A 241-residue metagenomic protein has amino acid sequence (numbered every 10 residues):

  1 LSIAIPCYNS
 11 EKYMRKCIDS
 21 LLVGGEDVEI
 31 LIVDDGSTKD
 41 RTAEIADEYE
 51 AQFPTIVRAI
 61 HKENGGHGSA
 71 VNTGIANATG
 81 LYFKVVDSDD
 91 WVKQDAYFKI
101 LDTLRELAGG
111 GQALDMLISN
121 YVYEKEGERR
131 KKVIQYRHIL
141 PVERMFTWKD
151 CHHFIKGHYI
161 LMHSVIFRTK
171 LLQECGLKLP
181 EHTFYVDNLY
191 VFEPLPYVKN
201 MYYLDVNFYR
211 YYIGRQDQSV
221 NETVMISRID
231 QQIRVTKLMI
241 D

Functional and structural regions predicted by a protein language model:
L1-S2, E29, L189: Cell-envelope/extracellular polymer assembly enzymes that use nucleotide-activated donors
S10-V23: Short, well-formed alpha-helical segments that are part of the catalytic scaffolds of diverse glycosyltransferases
Y13-R15, T38-Y49, W91, D95: Acidic helix N-cap motif at the loop->helix transition within catalytic regions of sugar-transfer enzymes
S20, D34-I45, G66: A conserved acidic beta->alpha catalytic loop
D27-S37, R58-E63, D87-S88: Short beta-strand/loop segment that forms part of the nucleotide-sugar
K62-A78: Glycine-rich, basic loop-to-helix element that forms the pyrophosphate-binding segment of sugar-nucleotide handling
H67, W91-M201, Y209, I213-S227: Donor-binding/catalytic cores of nucleotide-activated saccharide and glycerol-phosphate transferases/polymerases
F83: Short aromatic/hydrophobic "clamp" motif used to bind/position activated sugar donors
